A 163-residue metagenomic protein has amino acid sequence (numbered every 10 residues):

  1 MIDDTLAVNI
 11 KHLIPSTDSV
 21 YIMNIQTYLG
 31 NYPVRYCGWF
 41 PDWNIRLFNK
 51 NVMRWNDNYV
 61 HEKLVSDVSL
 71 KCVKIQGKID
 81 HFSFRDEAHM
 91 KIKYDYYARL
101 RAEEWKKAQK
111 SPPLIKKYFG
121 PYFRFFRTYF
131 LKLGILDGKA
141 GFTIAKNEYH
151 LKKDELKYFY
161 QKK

Functional and structural regions predicted by a protein language model:
D3-K163: Catalytic-site signature of metal-activated, phosphate-bearing donor transferases, centered on the GT-A/GT-A-like
